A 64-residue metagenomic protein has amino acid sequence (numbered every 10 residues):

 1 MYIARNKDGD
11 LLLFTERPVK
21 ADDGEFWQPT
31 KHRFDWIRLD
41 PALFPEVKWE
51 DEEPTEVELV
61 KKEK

Functional and structural regions predicted by a protein language model:
M1-K7: A short beta-strand micro-motif
D10-A21: Short, surface-exposed terminal/edge motifs of secreted or surface/virion proteins that either
D23-K64: Low-complexity intrinsically disordered segments
